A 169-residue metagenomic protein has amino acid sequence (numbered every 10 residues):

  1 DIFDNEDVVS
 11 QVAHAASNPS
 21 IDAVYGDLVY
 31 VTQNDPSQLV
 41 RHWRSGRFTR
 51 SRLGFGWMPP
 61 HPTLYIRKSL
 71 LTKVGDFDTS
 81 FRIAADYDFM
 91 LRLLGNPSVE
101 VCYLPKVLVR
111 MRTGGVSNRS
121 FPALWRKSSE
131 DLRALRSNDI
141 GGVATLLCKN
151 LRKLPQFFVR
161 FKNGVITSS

Functional and structural regions predicted by a protein language model:
D1-A123: Nucleotide-sugar donor-binding/catalytic module of glycosyltransferases that assemble extracellular/cell-envelope
S10-A13, S129-L132, C148, R152: Generic alpha-helical structural signal
Q33, R92, A134-L135, I166: Short amphipathic alpha-helical "recognition" segments used for binding
W43, R119-W125, F158-T167: Short, charged low-complexity intrinsically disordered segments located at boundaries of structured domains
K106, M111, R119-A144: Catalytic core of nucleotide-sugar-dependent glycosyltransferases
R136-S169: Membrane-proximal basic amphipathic "stem/tether" segments
